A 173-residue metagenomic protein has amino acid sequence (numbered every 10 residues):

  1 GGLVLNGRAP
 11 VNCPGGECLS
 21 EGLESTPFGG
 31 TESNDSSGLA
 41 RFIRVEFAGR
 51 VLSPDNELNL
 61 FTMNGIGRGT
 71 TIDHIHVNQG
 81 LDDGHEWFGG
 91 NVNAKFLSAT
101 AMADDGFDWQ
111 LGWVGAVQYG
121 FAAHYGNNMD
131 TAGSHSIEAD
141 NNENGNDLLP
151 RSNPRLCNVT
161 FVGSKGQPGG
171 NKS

Functional and structural regions predicted by a protein language model:
G1-S173: Beta-strand/loop edge motif enriched in small/polar residues
